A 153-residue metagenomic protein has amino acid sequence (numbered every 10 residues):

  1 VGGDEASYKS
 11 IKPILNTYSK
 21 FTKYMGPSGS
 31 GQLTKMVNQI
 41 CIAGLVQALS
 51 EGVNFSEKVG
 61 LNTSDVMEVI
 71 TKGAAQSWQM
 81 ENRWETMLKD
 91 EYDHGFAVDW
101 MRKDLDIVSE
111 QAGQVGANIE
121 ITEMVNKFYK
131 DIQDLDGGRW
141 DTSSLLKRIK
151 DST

Functional and structural regions predicted by a protein language model:
V1-N16, T22-K23, V37-L45, V53-V59: Short beta-strand and adjoining strand-loop segment in the mid-core of the Rossmann-like NAD(P)-dependent dehydrogenase
G3, S28-G29: Short beta->alpha linker loops
K23-G26, I121: General beta-strand structural signal in soluble alpha/beta enzymes
S30-S152: Helical "substrate-binding/catalytic lid" subdomain of Rossmann-like NAD(P)-dependent dehydrogenases/reductases
